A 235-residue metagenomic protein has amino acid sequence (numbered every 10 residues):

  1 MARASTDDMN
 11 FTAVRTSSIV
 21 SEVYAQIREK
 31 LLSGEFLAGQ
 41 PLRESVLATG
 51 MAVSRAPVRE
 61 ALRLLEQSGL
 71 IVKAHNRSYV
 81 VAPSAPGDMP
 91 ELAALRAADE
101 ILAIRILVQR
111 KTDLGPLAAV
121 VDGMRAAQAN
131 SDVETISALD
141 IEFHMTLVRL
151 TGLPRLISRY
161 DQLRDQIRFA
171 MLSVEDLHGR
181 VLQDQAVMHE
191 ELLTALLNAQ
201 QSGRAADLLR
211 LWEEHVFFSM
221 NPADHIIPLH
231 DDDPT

Functional and structural regions predicted by a protein language model:
M1-T112, M220-T235: Short linear motifs at protein or domain termini
Y24, M89-L92, E100, L114-L117 (+5 more regions): A general structural signal for well-ordered alpha-helical segments in protein cores
R28, L32, I104, V108 (+3 more regions): Regular secondary-structure segments
V58, I157-R164, R168, A186 (+2 more regions): Short, well-structured alpha-helical segments
L95-Q109, E142-R180: Hydrophobic, amphipathic alpha-helical faces that serve as interaction scaffolds
D99, V120-G123, A127, L139-T146 (+4 more regions): Amphipathic coiled-coil alpha-helices
G115, E134, P154-S158, S202-R210: Short, solvent-exposed positions on alpha-helices
A118, L172-T235: C-terminal all-alpha effector/ligand-binding and dimerization domain of prokaryotic HTH-type transcriptional repressors
